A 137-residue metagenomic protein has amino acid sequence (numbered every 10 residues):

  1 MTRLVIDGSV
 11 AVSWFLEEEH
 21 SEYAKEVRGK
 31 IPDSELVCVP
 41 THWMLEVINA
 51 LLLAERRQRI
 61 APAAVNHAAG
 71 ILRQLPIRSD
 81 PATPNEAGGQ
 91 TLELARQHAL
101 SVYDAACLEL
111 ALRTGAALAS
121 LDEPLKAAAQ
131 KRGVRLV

Functional and structural regions predicted by a protein language model:
M1-H42, A54-N66, Q130-R135: Short, well-structured N-terminal submotif of metal-dependent ribonuclease cores
M1-R3, D80, L108-V137: Acidic, PIN/NYN-like endoribonuclease modules and their adjacent C-terminal/linker elements
V10, W43, E86-A87, C107 (+1 more regions): Alpha-helix capping/helix-boundary segments
Y23, E46, Q90, A127-A128: Phosphate- and divalent-cation-binding pockets in alpha/beta enzyme and binding domains that engage nucleotide-derived
S34-C38, P76, A117: Short loop->beta-strand "edge-of-pocket" segments that line small-molecule binding or catalytic clefts across diverse
P40, Y103, L121: Replace "coordinates the UDP/GDP/TDP-sugar" with "coordinates nucleotide-activated sugar donors
T41-M44, A64-R96: Acidic catalytic patch
N49-R56, L112: Short glycine/serine- and small hydrophobic-enriched flexible loop segments
